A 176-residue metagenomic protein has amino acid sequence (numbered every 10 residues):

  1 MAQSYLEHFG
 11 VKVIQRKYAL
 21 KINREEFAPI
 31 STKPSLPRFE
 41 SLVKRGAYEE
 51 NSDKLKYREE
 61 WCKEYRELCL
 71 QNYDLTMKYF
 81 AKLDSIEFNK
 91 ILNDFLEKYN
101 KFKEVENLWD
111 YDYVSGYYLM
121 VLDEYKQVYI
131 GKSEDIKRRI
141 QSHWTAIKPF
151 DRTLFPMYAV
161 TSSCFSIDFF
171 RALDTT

Functional and structural regions predicted by a protein language model:
A2-E134, R138: GIY-YIG nuclease catalytic motif and its immediate N-terminal context
L108-D110, D135-T176: Conserved short loop/helix modules at catalytic or binding sites in compact beta-alpha or helix-hairpin-helix contexts
